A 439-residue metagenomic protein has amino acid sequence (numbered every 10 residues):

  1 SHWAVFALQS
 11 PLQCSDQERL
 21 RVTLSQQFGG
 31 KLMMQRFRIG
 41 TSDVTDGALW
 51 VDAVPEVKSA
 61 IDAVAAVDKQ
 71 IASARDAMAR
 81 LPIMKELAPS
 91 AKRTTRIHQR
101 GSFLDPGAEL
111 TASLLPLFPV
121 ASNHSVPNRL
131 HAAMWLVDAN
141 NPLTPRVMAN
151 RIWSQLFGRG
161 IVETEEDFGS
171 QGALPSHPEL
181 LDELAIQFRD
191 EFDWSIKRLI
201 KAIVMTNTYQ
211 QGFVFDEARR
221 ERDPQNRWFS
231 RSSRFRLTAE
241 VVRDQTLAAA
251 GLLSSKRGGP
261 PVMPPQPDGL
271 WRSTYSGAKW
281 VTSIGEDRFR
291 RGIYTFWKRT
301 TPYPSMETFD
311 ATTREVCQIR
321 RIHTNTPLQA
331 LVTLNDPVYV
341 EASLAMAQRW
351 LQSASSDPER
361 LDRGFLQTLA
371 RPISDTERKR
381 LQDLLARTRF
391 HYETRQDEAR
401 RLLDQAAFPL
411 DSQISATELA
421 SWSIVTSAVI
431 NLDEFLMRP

Functional and structural regions predicted by a protein language model:
H2-F6: Short strand-edge motifs at loop-to-beta-strand transitions and within beta-strands of extracellular beta-rich domains
L8-L12: Beta-strand-rich interaction surfaces with strong enrichment in secreted/lumenal proteins
S15-E18, A48-D287, M306, T312-R321 (+4 more regions): Primarily short, surface-exposed interaction patches in extracytoplasmic proteins
T23-L32: Short beta-strand-plus-loop segments that form exposed binding edges in beta-rich domains
S25, G40-V44: Predominantly extracellular/luminal cell-surface or secreted proteins
R291, K298-A311: Active-site Gly/Thr loop motif
V425: Short, surface-exposed polybasic-aromatic patches that bind anionic ligands, especially phosphate groups
